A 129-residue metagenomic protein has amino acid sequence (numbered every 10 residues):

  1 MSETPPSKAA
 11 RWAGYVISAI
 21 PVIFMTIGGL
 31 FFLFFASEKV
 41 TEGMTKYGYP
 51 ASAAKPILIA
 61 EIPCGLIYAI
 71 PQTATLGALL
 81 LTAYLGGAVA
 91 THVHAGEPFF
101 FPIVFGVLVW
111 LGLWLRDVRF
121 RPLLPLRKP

Functional and structural regions predicted by a protein language model:
M1-G28, I70-P129: Extended, low-polarity transmembrane helix blocks
M1-S7, K46-P56: Hydrophobic alpha-helical transmembrane segments
I23, G48, I57-I59, P102-I103: Short hydrophobic/aromatic segments of transmembrane alpha-helices and their interfaces
T26-A53: Solvent-exposed, well-ordered loop and adjacent helix/strand elements within mature globular domains that form
S37-E38, A60-I62, Y84: A generic alpha-helix surface/boundary motif
Y49-A69, L76: Core segments of alpha-helical transmembrane spans in multipass integral membrane proteins
